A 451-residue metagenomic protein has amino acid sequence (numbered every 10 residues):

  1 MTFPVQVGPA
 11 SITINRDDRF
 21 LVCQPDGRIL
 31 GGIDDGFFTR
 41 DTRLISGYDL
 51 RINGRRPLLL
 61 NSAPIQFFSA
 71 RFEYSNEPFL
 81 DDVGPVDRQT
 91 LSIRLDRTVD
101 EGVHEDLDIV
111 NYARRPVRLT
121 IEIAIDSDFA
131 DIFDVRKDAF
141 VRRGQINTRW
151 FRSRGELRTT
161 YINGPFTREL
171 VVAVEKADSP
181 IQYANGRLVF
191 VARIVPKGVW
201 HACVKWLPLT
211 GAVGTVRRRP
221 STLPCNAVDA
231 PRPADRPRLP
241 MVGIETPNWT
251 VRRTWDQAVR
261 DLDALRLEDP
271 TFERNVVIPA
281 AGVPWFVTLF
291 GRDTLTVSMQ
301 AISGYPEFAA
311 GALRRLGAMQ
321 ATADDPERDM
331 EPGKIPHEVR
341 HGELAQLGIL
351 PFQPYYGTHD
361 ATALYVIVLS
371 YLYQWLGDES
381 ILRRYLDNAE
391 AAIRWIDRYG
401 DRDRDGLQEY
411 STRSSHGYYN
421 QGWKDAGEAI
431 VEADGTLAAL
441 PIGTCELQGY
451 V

Functional and structural regions predicted by a protein language model:
M1-T90, V99-G102, R114-P116, D128-F133 (+4 more regions): An extended acidic
P85, R94-V99, W285-L289, D387: Short helix-capping and inter-helix turn/linker motifs at the boundaries of alpha-helical repeat units
Q89-S92, N275-W285, G348-Q353, E432-C445: Active-site-adjacent structural elements in folded domains
I93, R97, L188-V189, Q353: Short, solvent-exposed loop/turn positions at domain surfaces that link secondary-structure elements or cap domain
G102-H104, N111-T288, E379-R383, E390-D401: Acidic/polar, glycine-enriched structural segments that form the non-catalytic walls/loops of the carbohydrate-binding
G186-P196, Y356, A438-E446: Exposed beta-sheet edge/beta-hairpin loop segments within beta-rich domains
D261-A280, P284-T288, G333-Q346, Y419-D434: Active-site-adjacent bridging/hinge elements
V287-Y419, T444-G449: Aromatic-rich carbohydrate-recognition surfaces in CAZymes
